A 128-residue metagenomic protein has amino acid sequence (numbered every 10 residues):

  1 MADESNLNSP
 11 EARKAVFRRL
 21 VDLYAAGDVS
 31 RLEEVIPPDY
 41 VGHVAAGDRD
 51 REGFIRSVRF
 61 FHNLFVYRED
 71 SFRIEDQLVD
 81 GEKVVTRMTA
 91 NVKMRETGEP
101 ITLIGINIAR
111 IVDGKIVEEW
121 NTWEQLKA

Functional and structural regions predicted by a protein language model:
M1-E34, P38: Short, low-complexity N-terminal intrinsically disordered segments enriched in polar/charged residues
V29-G81: A solvent-exposed, acidic/Ser-Thr-rich amphipathic alpha-helical stretch
I36, A90-V92, N107, W123: Short beta-strand segments enriched in hydrophobic/aromatic residues within well-folded beta-rich domains
L64-Y67, V92-T102: Short, cysteine-centered beta-strand-loop-beta hairpins and adjacent loop/turn segments enriched in charged/polar
E69-F72, R87, I101-N107: Short, surface-exposed coil-to-beta transition loops
G81-A90: A short hydrophobic beta-strand element
I104-A128: Short beta-strand edge/turn micro-motifs at domain boundaries
